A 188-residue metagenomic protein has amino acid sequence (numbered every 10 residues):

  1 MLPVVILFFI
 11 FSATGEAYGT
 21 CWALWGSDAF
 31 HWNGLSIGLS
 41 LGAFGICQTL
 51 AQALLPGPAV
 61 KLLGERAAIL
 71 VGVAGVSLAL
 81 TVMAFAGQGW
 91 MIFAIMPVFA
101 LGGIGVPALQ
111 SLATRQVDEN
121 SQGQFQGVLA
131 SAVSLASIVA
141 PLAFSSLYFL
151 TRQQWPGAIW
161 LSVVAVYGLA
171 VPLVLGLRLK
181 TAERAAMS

Functional and structural regions predicted by a protein language model:
T20-I37: Short amphipathic helix-loop junctions that connect adjacent transmembrane helices in Major Facilitator Superfamily/SLC
A51-E65, Y148: Helix-to-loop junctions at the C-terminal end of transmembrane segments in multipass secondary transporters
A67-V82: Structural signature of the two symmetry-related core transmembrane helices
V82-M96, G105: Helix-loop junctions at membrane interfaces in 12-TM secondary transporters
I104-D118: Intracellular juxtamembrane helix-capping segments at the cytosolic ends of symmetry-related transmembrane helices
Q122-L150: A late C-terminal transmembrane helix in Major Facilitator Superfamily
S146-Y167: A membrane-interface helix-boundary motif in multi-pass transporters
L161-S188: Multi-pass alpha-helical transporter architecture, strongest for 12-TM Major Facilitator/SLC carriers used
